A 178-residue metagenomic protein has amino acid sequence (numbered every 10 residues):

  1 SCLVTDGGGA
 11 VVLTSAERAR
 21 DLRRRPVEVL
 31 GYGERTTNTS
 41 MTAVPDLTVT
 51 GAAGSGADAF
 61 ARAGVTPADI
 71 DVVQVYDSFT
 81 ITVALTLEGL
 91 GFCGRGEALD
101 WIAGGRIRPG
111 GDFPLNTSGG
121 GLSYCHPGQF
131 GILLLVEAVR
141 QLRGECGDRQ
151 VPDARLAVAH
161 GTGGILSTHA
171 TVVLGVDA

Functional and structural regions predicted by a protein language model:
S1-D58, G104-S118, L122, Q150-L156 (+1 more regions): Condensing-enzyme catalytic core mediating Claisen C-C bond formation in acyl metabolism
C2, D6, D46-A53, D77-I81 (+2 more regions): Electropositive phosphate-/nucleotide-binding environments in soluble metabolic enzymes
V11-R18, C125-C146: Active-site-proximal alpha-helical scaffold in enzymes
E17-R20, E34, A61, V65 (+3 more regions): Generic secondary-structure signature for well-ordered alpha-helical cores
M41-L47, D77-L99, G128, I165-V173: Short glycine/threonine-rich loop-to-helix capping motif typified by GTGT followed within a few residues by an Asp-Pro
S55-D69: Phosphate/pyrophosphate-binding loops at sites that engage ATP/ADP/AMP, CoA/4′-phosphopantetheine, polyphosphate
T66-Q74, E97, W101, N116-C125 (+1 more regions): Hydrophobic alpha-helical bundle architecture
V139-R140, E145-C146, V151-L166, A170-A178: Extended hydrophobic packing segments that form well-structured cores
